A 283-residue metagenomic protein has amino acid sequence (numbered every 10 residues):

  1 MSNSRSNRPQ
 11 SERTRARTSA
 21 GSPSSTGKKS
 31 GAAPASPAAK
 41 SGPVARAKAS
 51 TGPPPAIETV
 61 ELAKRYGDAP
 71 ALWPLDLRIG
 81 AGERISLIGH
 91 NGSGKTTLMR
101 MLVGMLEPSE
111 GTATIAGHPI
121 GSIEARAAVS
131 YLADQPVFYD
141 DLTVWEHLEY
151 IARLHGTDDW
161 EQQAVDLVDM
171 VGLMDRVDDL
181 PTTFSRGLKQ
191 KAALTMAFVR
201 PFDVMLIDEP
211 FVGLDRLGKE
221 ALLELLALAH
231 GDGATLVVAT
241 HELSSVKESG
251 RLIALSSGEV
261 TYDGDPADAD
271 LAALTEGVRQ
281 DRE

Functional and structural regions predicted by a protein language model:
I88-H90: The feature captures the beta-strand-to-loop junction immediately N-terminal to the Walker
V103: Helix-to-loop junction immediately C-terminal to a conserved catalytic motif
G111-A125: Conserved ABC transporter NBD signature motif
E149, R153-R176: Conserved ABC ATPase "signature" region
M205-E209: Catalytic Walker B motif of ABC-type/P-loop ATPase nucleotide-binding domains
R216-G218: Helix N-cap at the start of a conserved alpha-helix in ABC-type nucleotide-binding domains
A239-H241: H-loop/switch region of ABC-family ATPase nucleotide-binding domains
